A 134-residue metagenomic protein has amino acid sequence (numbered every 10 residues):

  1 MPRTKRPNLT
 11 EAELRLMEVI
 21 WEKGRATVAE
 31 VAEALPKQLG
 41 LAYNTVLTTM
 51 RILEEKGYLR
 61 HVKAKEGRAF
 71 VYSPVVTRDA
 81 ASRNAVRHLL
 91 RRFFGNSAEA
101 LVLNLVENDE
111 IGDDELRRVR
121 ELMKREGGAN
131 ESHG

Functional and structural regions predicted by a protein language model:
M1-V19: Short alpha-helical segments that sit at the start of domains
P7-A12, A64-N84: Short, cationic-aromatic polyanion-contact patches
V19-T27: Short capping segments at the starts of secondary-structure elements
A26-L35: Short acidic, hydrophobic short linear motifs in intrinsically disordered regions
L47-R51: Short, hydrophobic-biased segments on the C-terminal half of alpha helices that form "recognition helices"
G57: Glycine-centered, phosphate/nucleic-acid-interacting loop/turn motifs that mediate DNA/RNA or nucleotide
A81-A129: Amphipathic alpha-helical dimerization/coiled-coil segments that flank or bridge DNA-binding/regulatory modules
